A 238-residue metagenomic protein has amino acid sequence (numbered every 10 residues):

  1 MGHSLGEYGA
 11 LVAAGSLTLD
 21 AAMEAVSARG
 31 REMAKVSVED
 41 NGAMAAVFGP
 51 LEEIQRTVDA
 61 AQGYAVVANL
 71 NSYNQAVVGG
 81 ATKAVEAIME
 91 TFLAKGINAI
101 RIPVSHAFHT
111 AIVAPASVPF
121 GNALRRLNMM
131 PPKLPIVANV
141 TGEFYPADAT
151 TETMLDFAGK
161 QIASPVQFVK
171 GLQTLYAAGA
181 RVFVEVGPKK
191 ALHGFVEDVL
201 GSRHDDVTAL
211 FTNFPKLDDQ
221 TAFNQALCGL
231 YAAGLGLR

Functional and structural regions predicted by a protein language model:
M1-A60, N71, K95-A107, V182-F195 (+2 more regions): FabD-like malonyl-/acyl-CoA
H3-S4, G63-G79, V104-T110, L134-P135 (+2 more regions): Cysteine-centered functional microenvironments
E24-A28, A87, T91, P119: A non-catalytic, amphipathic alpha-helix used as a structural packing/dimerization or gating element in enzyme scaffolds
A46, L93-E185, S202, Q220-N224 (+1 more regions): Acyltransferase
L51, G80-V85: Helix N-cap motif at beta-to-alpha junctions
I54-R56, V67, V85-I88: Hydrophobic, small-residue-rich alpha-helical packing segments that form membrane-like cores
V58-A65, M129: Short secondary-structure junctions
F195-H204: Conserved loop-alpha-helix segment in the C-terminal half of the alpha/beta-hydrolase fold that carries the catalytic
